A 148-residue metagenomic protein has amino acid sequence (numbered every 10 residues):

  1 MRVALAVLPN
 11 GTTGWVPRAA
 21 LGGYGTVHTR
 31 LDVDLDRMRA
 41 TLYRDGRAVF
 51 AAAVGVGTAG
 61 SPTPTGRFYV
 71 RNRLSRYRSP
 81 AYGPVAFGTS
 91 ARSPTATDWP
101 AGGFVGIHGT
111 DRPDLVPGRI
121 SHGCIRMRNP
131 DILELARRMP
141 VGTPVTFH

Functional and structural regions predicted by a protein language model:
M1-A19: SH3/SH3-like beta-barrel superfamily modules
V7, A20-T29, A51, T58-Y69 (+1 more regions): Exported/periplasmic cell-wall-interacting domains
R18-R44, A48-V54: A structural motif detector for short, solvent-exposed N-terminal "entry" segments of globular domains
